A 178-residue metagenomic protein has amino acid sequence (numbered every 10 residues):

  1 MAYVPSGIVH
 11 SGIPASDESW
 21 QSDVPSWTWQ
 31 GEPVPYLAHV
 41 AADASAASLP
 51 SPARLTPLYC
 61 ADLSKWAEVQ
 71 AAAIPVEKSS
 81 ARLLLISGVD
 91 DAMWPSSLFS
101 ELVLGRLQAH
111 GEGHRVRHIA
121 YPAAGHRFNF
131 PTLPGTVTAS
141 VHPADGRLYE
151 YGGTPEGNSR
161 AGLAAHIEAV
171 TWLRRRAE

Functional and structural regions predicted by a protein language model:
M1-L58: Hydrolase active-site cap/lid region
S6-I8, G125, G135: Residue-level marker for beta-strand->alpha-helix junctions and adjacent short loops that shape enzyme
S11-A15, S96-L98, F130-P131: Short, solvent-exposed loop/turn and secondary-structure capping segments
D17-S19, E101-L104, T136-T138: Glycine-rich, phosphate-binding/catalytic loops in enzymes
V24-W29, A109-E112, H142-G146: Glycine-rich loops and low-complexity Gly/Arg-rich segments that provide flexible linkers or classic glycine-based
Q30-H39, H114-I119, L148-E156: Short C-terminal domain-edge/linker segments immediately following a structured domain
H39-R127, H166, L173-R175: Serine-hydrolase catalytic core
F128, L133-E178: Catalytic active-site module of serine/aspartate enzymes centered on a nucleophile-bearing elbow/loop
